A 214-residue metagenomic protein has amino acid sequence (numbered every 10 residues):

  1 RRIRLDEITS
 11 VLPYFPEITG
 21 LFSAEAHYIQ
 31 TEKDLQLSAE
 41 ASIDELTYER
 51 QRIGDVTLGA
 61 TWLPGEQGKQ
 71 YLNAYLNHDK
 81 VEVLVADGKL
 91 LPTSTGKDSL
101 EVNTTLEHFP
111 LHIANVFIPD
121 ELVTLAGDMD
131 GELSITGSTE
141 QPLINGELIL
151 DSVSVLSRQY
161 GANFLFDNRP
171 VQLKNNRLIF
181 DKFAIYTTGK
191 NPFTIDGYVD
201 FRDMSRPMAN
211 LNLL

Functional and structural regions predicted by a protein language model:
R1-E132, E140-L214: Interface amphipathic segments
